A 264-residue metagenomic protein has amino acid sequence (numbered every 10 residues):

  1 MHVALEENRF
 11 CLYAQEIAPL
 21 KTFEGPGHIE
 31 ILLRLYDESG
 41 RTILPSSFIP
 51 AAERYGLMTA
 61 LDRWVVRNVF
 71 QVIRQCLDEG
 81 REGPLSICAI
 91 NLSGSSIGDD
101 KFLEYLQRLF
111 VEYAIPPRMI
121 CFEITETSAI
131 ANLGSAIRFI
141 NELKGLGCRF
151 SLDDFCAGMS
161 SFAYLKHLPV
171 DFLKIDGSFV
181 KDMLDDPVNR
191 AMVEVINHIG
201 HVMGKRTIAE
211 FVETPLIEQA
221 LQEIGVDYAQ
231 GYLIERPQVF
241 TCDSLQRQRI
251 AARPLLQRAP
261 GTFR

Functional and structural regions predicted by a protein language model:
M1-A51, N91, L152, Q230 (+2 more regions): Active-site core of bacterial EAL-family cyclic-dinucleotide phosphodiesterase domains
P19-E30, E38, L57-S135, F211: Catalytic core of bacterial c-di-GMP phosphodiesterases, primarily the EAL and HD-GYP domains, capturing alpha-helical
L20, E38, S93-G98, M119-G134 (+1 more regions): EAL-family c-di-GMP phosphodiesterase catalytic domain
I31, A51-A52, V65-I73, L106 (+4 more regions): Structural preference for long, well-ordered alpha-helical segments in enzyme cores
I49-P50, T59, N141: Conserved long alpha-helical elements within nucleotide-processing catalytic cores of c-di-GMP signaling and class III
